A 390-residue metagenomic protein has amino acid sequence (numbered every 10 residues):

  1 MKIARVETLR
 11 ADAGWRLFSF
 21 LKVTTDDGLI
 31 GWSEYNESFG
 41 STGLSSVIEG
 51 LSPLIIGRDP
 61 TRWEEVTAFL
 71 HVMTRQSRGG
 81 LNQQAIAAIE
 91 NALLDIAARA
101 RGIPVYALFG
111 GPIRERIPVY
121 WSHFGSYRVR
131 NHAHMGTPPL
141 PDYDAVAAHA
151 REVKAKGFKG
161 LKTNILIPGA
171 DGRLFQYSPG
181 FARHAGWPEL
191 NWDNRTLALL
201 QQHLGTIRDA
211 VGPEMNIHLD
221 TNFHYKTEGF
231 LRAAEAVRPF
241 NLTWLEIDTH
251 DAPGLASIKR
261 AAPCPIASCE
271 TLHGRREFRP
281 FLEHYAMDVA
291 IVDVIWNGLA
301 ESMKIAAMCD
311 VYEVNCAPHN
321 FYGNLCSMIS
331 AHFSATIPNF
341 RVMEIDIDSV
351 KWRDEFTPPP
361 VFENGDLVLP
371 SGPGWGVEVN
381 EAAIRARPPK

Functional and structural regions predicted by a protein language model:
M1-W32, N36, S349-R353: Structured beta-strand/loop patches that form or line metal/cofactor-binding pockets in enzymes
I3, G28, L51, I89 (+8 more regions): Conserved, mostly hydrophobic/aromatic
R10-G14, E34-T42, R75, S122-R128: Glycine-rich phosphate/pyrophosphate-binding beta-alpha loops
L21, D27, W32, A100 (+3 more regions): Ligand-binding pocket scaffold of soluble enzyme catalytic domains
V23, L51, E65, E235 (+4 more regions): Shared catalytic-loop signature of beta/alpha-barrel
T24-R101: Metal- or metallocofactor-binding catalytic centers and their adjacent structured scaffolds across diverse enzyme
R116, W121-I258: Metal-dependent enolase-superfamily TIM-barrel catalytic cores that perform enediolate-based chemistry
W375-K390: Extended hydrophobic packing segments that form well-structured cores
